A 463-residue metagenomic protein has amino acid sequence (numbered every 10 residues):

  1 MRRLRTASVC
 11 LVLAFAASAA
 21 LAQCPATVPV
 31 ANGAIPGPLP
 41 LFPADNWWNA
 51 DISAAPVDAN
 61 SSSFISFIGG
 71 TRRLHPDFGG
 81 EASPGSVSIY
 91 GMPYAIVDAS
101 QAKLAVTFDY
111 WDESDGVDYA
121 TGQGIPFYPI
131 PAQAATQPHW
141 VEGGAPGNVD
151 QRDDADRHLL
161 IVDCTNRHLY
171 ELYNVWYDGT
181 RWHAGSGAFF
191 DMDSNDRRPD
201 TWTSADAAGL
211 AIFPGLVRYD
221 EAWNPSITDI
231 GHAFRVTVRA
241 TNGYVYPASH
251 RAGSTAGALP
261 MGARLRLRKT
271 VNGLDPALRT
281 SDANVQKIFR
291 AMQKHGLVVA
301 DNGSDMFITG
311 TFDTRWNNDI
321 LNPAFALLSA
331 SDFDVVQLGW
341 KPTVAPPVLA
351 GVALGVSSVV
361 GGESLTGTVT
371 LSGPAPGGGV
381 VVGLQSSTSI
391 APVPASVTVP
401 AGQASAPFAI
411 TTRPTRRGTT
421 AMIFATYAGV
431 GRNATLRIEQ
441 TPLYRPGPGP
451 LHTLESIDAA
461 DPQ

Functional and structural regions predicted by a protein language model:
M1-L4: N-terminal secretory signal peptides that target proteins for export/translocation
S8-A19: Bacterial N-terminal signal peptides
Q23-A345: Short, surface-exposed polybasic-aromatic patches that bind anionic ligands, especially phosphate groups
L41-P43, R152-D154, V360-E363, G377 (+1 more regions): Short, surface-exposed loop/turn motifs at beta-strand boundaries within globular domains
W48, P346-R445: Short boundary segments that mark the start of a structured unit
F325, A330, I390-P392, Q463: Short glycine-aromatic motifs
P442-Q463: Compositionally biased, intrinsically disordered or flexible polar/acidic segments
